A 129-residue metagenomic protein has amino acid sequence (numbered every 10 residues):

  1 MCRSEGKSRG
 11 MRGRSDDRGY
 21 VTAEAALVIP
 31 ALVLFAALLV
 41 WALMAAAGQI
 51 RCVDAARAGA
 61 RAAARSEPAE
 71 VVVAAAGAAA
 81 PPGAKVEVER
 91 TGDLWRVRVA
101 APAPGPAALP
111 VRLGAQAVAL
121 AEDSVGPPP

Functional and structural regions predicted by a protein language model:
M1-S8, A69-P129: Short, conserved structural patches
M1-V72: Alpha-helical assembly-interface signal, strongest on the long, hydrophobic N-terminal helix that forms
